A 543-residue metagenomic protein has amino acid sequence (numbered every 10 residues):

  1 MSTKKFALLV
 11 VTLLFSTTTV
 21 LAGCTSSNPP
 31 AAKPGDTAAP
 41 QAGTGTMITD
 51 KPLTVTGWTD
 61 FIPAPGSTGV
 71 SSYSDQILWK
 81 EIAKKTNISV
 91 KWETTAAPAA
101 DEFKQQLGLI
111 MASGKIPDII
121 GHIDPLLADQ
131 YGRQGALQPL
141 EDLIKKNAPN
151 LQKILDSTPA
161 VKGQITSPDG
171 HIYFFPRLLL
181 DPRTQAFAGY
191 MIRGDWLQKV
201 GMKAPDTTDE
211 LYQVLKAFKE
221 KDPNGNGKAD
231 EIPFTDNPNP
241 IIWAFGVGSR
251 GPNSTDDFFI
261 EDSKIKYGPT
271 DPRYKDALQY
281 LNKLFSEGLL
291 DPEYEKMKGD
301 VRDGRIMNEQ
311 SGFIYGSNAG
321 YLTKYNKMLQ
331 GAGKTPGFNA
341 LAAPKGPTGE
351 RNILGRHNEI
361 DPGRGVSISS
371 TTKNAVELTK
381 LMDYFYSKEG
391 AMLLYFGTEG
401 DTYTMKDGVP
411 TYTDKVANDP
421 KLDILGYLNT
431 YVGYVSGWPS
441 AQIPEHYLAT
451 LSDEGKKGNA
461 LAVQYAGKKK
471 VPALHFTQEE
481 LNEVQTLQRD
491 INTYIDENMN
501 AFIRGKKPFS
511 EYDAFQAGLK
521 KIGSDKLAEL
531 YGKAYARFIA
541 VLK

Functional and structural regions predicted by a protein language model:
M1-V10: Bacterial N-terminal signal peptides that target proteins for export
L8-L9, L21-Y190, G194-E210, D256-D257 (+3 more regions): Conserved N-terminal structural module of periplasmic/extracytoplasmic solute-binding proteins
L13-V20: Hydrophobic core
K51-V55, T86-K91, S113-D118, G135-Q138 (+6 more regions): Loop/turn elements at helix/coil->beta-strand transitions in domains of secreted/extracellular proteins
Y73, K380-A501, K506: Conserved small-residue motifs centered on glycine
L126-Q164, Y212-F218, A229-F258, F313-L329: Carboxylate/His-rich catalytic cores and anion/metal-binding grooves
E141, P168-P240, F259-R305, V366-E377 (+2 more regions): Helix-loop-helix "hinge/cap" segment bordering the ligand-binding cleft or interdomain interface
N237-D257, Q279-G433, G437: Extracytoplasmic/periplasmic substrate-binding proteins
